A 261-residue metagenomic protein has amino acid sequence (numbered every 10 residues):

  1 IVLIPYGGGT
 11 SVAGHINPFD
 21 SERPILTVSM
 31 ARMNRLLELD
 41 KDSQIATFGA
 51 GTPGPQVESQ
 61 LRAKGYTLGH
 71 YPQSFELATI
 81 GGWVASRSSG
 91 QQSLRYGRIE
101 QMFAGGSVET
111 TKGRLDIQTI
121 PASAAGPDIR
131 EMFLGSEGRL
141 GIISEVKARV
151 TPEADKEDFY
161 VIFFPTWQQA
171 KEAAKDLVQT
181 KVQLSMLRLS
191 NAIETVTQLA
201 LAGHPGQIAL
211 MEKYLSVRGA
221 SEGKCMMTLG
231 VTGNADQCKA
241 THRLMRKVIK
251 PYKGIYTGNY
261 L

Functional and structural regions predicted by a protein language model:
I1-L261: Noncatalytic alpha-helical scaffold of FAD-dependent oxidoreductases
